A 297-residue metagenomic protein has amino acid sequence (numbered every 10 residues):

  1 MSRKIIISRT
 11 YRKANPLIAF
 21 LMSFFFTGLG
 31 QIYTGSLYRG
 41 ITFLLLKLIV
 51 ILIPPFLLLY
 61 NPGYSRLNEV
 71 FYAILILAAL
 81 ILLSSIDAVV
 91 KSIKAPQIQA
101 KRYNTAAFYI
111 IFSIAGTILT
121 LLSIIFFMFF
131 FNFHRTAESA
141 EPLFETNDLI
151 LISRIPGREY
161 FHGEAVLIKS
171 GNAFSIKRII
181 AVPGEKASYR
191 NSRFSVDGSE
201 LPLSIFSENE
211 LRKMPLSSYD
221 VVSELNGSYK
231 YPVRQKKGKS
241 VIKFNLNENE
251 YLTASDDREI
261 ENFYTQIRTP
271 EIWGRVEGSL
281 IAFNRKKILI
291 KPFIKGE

Functional and structural regions predicted by a protein language model:
S2-A19, L45-N132: Transmembrane helix recognition focused on a "late"/terminal membrane span
S2-R12, L17, L44, Y60-N61 (+2 more regions): Soluble "head" domains of membrane/secretory-pathway proteins
I6-A14, M22-T42: Membrane interfacial helix-start motif at the N-side
F25-T27, A140-L143: Pore-loop/selectivity-filter region of tetrameric P-loop cation channels
T27, A79, N247-E248: Alpha-helical hydrophobic/aromatic positions enriched in membrane-embedded helices and signal peptides
T27, F131-H134: Positions in alpha-helical segments
